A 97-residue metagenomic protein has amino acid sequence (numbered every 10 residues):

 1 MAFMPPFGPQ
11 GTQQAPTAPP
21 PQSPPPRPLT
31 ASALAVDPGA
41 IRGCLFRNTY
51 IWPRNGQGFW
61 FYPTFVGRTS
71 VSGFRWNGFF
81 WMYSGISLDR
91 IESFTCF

Functional and structural regions predicted by a protein language model:
M1-N55, W81-F97: Short glycine-rich, low-complexity segments
I51, V71-R75: SH3/SH3-like beta-barrel fold
F59-F65: Short beta-strand-centered aromatic/proline hotspots
V66-V71, C96-F97: Short, conserved beta-turn/loop elements at beta-strand boundaries and strand-helix junctions
G67-R68, G78-W81: Short, surface-exposed beta-strand-loop junctions and turns on beta-sheet-rich folds
